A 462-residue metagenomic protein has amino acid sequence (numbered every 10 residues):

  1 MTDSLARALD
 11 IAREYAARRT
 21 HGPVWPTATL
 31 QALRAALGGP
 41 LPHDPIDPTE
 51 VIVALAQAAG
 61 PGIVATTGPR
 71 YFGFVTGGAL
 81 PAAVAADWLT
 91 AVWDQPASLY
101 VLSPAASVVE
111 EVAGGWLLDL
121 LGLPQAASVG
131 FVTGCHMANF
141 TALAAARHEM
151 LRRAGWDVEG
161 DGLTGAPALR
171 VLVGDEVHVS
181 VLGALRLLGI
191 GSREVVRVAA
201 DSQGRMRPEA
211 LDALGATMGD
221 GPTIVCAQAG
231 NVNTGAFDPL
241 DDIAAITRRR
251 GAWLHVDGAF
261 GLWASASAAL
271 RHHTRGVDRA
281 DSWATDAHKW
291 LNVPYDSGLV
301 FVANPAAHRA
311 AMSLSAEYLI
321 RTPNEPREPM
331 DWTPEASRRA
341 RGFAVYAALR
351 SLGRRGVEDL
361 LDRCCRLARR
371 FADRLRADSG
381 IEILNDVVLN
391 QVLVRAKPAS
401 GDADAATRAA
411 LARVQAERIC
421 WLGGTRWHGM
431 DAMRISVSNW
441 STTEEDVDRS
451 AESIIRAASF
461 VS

Functional and structural regions predicted by a protein language model:
M1-A126, M433, A451-I454: N-terminal entrance/gating region of PLP-dependent enzymes' catalytic architecture
P69, Q125-A126, N385-N390, W427-A432: Short Gly/Ser/Thr- and Asp/Glu-enriched loop/turn motifs at secondary-structure junctions
W93-V101, P124-G130, A166-A168, R193-A200 (+3 more regions): Glycine- and acidic
A138-R309: Conserved PLP-enzyme active-site core in the AAT-like
R275-S379: Active-site C-terminal subdomain of aminotransferase-like
E382-V414: Conserved PLP-binding catalytic core of the aspartate aminotransferase-like
W427-S462: PLP-dependent enzyme catalytic core of the Aspartate aminotransferase-like
